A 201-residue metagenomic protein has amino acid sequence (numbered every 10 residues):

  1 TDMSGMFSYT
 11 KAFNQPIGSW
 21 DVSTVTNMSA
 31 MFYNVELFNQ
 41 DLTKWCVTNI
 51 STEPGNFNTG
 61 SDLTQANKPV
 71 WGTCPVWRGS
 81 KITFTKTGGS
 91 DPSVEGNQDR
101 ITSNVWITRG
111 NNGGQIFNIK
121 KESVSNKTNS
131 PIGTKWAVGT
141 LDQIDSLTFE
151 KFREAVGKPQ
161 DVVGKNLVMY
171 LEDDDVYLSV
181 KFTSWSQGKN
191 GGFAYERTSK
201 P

Functional and structural regions predicted by a protein language model:
T1, N14, S51, F84-T85 (+2 more regions): Compositionally biased, low-complexity repeat tracts
T1-W77: Negatively charged
S8, V47, N112, D174 (+1 more regions): Residue-level marker of positions within ordered structural domains that often coincide with functionally constrained
Y9, V76-V163, E196-P201: N-terminal "domain-start" segment
S146-N190: Acidic, glycine-rich flexible loop segments
S184, N190-P201: Short, structured beta-strand segments at or near domain termini in extracellular proteins/domains
